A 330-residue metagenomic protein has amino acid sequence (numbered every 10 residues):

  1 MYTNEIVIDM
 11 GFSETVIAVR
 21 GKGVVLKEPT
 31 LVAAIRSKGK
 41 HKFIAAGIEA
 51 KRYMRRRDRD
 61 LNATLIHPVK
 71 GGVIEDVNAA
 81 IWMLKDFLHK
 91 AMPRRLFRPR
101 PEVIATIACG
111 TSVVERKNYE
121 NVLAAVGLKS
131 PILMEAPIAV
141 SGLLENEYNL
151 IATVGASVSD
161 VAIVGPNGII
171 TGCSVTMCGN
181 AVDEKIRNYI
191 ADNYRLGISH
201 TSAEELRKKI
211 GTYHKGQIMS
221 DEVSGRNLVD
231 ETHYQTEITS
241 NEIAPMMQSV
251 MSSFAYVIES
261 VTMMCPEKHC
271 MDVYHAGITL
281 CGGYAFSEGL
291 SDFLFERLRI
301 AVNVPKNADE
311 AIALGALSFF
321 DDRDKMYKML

Functional and structural regions predicted by a protein language model:
M1-V154, V164-I278, A285-I312, L317-L330: Nucleotide/phosphate-binding catalytic cleft detector across ATP-hydrolyzing and phosphate-transferring enzymes
S157: Short glycine-rich anion-binding loops that position phosphate/pyrophosphate groups of nucleotides and phosphorylated
D160: Positively charged, low-complexity, intrinsically disordered RNA-binding extensions
